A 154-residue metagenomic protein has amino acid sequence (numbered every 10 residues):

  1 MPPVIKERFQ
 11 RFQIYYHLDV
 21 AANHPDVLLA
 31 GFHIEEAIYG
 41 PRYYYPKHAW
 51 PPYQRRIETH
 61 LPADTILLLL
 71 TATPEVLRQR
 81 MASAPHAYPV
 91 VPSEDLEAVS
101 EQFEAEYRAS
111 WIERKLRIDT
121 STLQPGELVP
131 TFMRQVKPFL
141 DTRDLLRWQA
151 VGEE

Functional and structural regions predicted by a protein language model:
M1-D64, L69: Glycine-rich phosphate-binding loop used to anchor ATP phosphates in small-molecule kinases, encompassing both
P2, T73, P92, Q124-L128: Alpha-helix capping and helix-coil boundary motifs
V27-G31, L96, V151-G152: Generic low-polarity alpha-helical segments
H33-E36, T73-E75, T122-Q124: Short, solvent-exposed loop/turn segments at secondary-structure junctions
Y39, Y43-E106: A glycine- and Lys/Arg-enriched "phosphate-lid" helix/loop adjacent to the NTP-binding pocket of small-molecule kinases
H86-A87, S100-E154: NTP-dependent small-molecule kinase module
